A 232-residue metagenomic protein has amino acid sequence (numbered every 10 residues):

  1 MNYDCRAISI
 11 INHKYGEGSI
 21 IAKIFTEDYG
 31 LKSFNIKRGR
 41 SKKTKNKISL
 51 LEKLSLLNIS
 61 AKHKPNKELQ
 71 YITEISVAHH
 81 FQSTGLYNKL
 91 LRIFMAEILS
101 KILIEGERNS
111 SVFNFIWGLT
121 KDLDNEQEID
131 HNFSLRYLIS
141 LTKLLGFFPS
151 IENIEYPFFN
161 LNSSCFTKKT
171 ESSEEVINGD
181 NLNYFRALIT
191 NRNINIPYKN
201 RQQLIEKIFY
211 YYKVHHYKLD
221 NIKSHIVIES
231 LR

Functional and structural regions predicted by a protein language model:
M1-I20, F25-R232: Non-catalytic alpha-helical scaffolds and adjoining flexible linkers that form interface surfaces for assembly
